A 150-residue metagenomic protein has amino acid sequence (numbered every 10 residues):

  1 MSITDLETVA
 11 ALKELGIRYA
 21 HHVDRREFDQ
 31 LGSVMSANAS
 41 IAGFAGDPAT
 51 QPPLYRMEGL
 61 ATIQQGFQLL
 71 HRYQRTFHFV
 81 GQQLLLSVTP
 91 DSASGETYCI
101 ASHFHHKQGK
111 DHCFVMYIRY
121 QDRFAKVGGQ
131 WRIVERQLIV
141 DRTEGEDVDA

Functional and structural regions predicted by a protein language model:
M1-A37: Short, low-complexity N-terminal intrinsically disordered segments enriched in polar/charged residues
I3, T50-Q51, Q108: Short coil/turn segments at secondary-structure junctions
T4-E7, E58, V80, H112: A structural signal for alpha-helical segments
T8, L12, D24, R56 (+2 more regions): Aromatic-acidic/polar surface patches that form glycan- and anion
L12, H21, A37, L60 (+2 more regions): Short linear sequence motifs
G16, Q30, L60, Q64 (+3 more regions): Secondary-structure boundary/capping motif
F28-I100: A solvent-exposed, acidic/Ser-Thr-rich amphipathic alpha-helical stretch
R72-A150: A beta-strand edge to alpha-helix "cap/lid" segment located at domain peripheries
